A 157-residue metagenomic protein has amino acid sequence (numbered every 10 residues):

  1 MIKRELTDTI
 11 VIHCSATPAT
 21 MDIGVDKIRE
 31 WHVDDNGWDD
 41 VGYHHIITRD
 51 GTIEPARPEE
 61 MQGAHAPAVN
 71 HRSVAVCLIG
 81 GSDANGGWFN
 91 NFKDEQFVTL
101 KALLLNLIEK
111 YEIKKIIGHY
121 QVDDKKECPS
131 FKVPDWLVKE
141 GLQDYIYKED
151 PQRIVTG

Functional and structural regions predicted by a protein language model:
M1-D40: Cell wall/extracellular polymer interaction/catalysis modules
M1-S15, R49-I53, P58, N70-V74 (+1 more regions): Basic/polar, cationic surfaces and motifs that engage anionic cell-wall and phosphate/carboxylate ligands
D40-G42, I113: Short secondary-structure junction motifs
M61-Q62: A short acidic/small-residue loop/turn micro-motif
H65-A68: Short glycine-biased active-site loop of nucleotidyltransferases that positions the nucleotide triphosphate and helps
